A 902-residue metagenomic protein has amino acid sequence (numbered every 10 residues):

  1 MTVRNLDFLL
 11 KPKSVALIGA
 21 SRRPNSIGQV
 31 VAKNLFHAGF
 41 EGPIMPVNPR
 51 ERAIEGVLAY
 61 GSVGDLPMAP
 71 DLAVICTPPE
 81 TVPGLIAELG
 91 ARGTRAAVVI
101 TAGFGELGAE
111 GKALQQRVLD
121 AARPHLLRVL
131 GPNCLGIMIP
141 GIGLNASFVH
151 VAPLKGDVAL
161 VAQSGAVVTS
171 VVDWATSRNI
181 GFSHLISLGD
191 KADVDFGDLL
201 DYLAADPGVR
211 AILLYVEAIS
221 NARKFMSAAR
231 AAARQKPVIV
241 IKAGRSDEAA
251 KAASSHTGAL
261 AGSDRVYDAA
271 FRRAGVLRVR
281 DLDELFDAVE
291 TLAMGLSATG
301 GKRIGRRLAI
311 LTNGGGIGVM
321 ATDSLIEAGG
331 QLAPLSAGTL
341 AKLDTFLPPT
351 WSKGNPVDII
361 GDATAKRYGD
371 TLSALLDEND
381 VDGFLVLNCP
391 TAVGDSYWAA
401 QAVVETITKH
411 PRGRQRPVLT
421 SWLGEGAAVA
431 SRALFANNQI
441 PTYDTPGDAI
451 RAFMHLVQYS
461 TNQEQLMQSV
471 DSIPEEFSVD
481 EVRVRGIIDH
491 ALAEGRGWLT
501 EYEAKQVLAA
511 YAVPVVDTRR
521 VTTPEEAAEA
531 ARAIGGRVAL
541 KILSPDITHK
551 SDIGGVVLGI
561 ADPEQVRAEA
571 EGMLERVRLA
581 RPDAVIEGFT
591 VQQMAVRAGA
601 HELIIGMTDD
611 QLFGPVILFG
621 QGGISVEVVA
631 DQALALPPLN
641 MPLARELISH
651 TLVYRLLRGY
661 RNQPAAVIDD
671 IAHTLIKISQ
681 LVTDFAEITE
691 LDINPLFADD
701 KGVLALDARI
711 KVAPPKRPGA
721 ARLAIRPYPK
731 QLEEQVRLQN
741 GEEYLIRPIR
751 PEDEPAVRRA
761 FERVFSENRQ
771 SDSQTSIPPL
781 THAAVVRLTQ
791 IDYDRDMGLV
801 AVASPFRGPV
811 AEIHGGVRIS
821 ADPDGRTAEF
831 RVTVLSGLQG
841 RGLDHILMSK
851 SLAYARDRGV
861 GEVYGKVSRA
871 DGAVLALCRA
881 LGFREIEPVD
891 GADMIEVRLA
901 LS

Functional and structural regions predicted by a protein language model:
M1-A708, P715: Catalytic-core regions of core metabolic enzymes, especially those transforming organic acids/acyl-group intermediates
L540, V591, I710, A801 (+1 more regions): Short beta-strand element of the conserved SAM-dependent methyltransferase core
P714-S902: Long, contiguous binding/interaction regions
